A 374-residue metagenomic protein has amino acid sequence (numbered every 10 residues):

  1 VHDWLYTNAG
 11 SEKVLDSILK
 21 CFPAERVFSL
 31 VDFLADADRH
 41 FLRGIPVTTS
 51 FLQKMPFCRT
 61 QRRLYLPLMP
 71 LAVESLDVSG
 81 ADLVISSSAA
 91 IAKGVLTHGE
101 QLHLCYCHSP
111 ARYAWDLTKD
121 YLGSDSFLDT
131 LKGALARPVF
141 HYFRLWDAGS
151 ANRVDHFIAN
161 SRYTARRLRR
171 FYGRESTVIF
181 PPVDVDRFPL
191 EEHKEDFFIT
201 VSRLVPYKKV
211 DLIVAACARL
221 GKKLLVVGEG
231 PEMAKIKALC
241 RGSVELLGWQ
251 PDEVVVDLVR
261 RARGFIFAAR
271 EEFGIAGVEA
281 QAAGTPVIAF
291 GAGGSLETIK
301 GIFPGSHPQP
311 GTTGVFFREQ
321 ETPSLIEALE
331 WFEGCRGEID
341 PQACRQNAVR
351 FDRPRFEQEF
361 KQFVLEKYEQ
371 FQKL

Functional and structural regions predicted by a protein language model:
C21-K93: Active-site donor-binding segments of glycosyltransferases and PAPS-dependent sulfotransferases
R112, R137-P189: Donor nucleotide-sugar binding/catalytic pocket of nucleotide-sugar-dependent glycosyltransferases
P189-L225: Conserved donor-binding/catalytic core segment of Leloir-type glycosyltransferases
A234-D257: Nucleotide-activated donor-binding/catalytic signature segment of Leloir-type glycosyltransferases, i.e., the conserved
R260-E272, T285-P286: Acidic donor-binding loop of glycosyltransferase active sites
P286-G291, L296-K300: Short hydrophobic beta-strand element within catalytic cores of glycosyltransferases and related nucleotide-activated
L296-W331: Change "using UDP/GDP/dTDP sugars" to "using nucleotide sugars
Q320, G334-K373: A charged, aromatic-enriched C-terminal amphipathic alpha-helix characteristic of glycosyltransferases across folds
